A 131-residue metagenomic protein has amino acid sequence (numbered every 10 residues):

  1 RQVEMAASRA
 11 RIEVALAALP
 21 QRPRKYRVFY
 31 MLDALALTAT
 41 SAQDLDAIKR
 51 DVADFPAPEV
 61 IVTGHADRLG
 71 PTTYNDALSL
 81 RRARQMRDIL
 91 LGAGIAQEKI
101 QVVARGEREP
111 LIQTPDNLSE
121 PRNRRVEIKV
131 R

Functional and structural regions predicted by a protein language model:
R1-P58: Periplasmic peptidoglycan-binding/tethering modules of Gram-negative envelope proteins
I12-L16, D46-I48, G64, M86 (+1 more regions): Residue-level detector of functional hotspots within protein domains
Y26, P58-V60, I100, V126: Conserved beta-strand core positions
R27-F29, T63-R68: A short small-residue
H65-R131: Periplasmic OmpA-like peptidoglycan-binding domain that tethers envelope proteins to the cell wall
